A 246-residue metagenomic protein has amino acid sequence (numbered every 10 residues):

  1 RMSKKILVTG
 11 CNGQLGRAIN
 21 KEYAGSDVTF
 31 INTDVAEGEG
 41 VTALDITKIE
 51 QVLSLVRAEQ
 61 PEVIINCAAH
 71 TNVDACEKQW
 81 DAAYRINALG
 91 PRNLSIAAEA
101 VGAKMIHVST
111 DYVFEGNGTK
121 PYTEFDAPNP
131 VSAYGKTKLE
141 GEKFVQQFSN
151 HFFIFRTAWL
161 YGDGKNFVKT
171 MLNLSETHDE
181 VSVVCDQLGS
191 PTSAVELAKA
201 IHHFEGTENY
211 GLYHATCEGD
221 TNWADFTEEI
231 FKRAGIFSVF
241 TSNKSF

Functional and structural regions predicted by a protein language model:
K4-G25: N-terminal Rossmann NAD(P)H-binding glycine-rich loop of SDR-like oxidoreductase domains
T9, T33, C67-A68, M105-T110 (+2 more regions): SDR active-site strand-loop-helix element
Q14, V28-E37: Conserved glycine-rich Rossmann-like NAD(P)H-binding loop of the short-chain dehydrogenase/reductase
V35-K48: Rossmann-fold cofactor-recognition segment
I46-I86: NAD(P)H-binding glycine-rich loop region in Rossmannoid oxidoreductase-like domains and their noncatalytic homologs
K78, R85-N93, V113-F155, W159-L160: Catalytic helix-loop patch of NAD(P)-dependent Rossmann-fold dehydrogenases
K143-G189, V195-E196, H202: NAD(P)-dependent short-chain dehydrogenase/reductase
A198-I201, G206-F246: Mid/C-terminal beta-alpha module of Rossmann-like enzyme folds, strongest in SDR-family dehydrogenases/epimerases
